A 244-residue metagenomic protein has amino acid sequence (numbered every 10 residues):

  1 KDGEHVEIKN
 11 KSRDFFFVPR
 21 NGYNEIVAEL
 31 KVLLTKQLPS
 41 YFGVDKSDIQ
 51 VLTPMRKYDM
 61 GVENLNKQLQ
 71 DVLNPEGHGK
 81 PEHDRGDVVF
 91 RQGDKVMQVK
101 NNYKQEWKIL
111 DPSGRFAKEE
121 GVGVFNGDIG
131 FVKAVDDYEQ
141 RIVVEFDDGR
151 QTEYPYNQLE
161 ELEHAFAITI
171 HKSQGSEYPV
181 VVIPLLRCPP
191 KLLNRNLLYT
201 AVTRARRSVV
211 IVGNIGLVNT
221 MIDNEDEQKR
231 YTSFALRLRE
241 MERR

Functional and structural regions predicted by a protein language model:
K1-V122: Conserved helicase motor core of P-loop NTPases
K118-V122, N126-R244: C-terminal accessory regions
